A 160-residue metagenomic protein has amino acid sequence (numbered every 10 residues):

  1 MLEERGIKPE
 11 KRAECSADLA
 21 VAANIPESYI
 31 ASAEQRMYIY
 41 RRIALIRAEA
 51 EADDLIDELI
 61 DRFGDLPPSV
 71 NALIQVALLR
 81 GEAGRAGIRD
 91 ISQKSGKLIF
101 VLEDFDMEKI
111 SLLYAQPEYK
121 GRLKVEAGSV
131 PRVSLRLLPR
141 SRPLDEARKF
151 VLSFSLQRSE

Functional and structural regions predicted by a protein language model:
M1-E160: Accessory helical-bundle/CTD segments and flexible terminal tails appended to RecA-like ATPase motors
